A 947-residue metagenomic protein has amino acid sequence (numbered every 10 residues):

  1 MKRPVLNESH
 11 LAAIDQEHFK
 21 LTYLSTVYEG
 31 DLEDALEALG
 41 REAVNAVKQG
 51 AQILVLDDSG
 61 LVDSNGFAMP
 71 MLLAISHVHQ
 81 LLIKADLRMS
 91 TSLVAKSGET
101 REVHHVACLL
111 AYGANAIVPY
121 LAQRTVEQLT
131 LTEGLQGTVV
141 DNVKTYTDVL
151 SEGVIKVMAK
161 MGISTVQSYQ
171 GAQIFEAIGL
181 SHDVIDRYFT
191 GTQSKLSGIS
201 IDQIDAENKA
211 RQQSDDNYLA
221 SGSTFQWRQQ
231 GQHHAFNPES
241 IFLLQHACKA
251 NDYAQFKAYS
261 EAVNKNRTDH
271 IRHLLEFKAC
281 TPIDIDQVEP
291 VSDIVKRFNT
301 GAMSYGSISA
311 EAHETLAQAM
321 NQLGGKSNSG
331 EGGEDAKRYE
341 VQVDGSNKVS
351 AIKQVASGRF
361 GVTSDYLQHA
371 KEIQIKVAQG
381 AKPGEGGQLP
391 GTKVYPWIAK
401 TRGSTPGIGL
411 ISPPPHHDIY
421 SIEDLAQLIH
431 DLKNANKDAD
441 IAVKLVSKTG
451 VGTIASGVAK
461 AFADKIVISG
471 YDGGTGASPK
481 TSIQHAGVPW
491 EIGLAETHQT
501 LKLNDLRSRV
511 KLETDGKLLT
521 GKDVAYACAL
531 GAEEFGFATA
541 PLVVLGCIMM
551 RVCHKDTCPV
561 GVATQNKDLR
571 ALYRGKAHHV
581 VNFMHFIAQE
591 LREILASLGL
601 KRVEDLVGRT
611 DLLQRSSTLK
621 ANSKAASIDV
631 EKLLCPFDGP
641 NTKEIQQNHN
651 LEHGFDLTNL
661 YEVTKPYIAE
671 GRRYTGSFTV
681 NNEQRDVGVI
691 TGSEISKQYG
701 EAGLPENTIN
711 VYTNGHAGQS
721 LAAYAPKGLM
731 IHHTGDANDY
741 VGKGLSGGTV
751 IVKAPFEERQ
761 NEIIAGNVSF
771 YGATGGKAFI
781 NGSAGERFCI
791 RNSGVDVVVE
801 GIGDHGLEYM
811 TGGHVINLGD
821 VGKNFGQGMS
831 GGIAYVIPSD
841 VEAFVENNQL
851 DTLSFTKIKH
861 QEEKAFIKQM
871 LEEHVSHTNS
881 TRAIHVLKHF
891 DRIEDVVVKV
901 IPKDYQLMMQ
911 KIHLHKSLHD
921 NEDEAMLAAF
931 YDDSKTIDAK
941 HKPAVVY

Functional and structural regions predicted by a protein language model:
M1-A35, E42-A46, G50-I53, H105-V106 (+10 more regions): Flexible, glycine-rich loop/tail regions that form catalytic "lids" or insertion modules at the edges of active sites
F19-V166, E176, S181, D202 (+8 more regions): Glycine-rich phosphate/ribose-binding loops and adjacent secondary-structure elements that form binding surfaces
T22, G325-S327, K371-V377, I441 (+4 more regions): Hydrophobic beta-strand segments of well-ordered beta-sheets in folded domains
L32, L36-L39, M71, I75 (+23 more regions): Generic structural signal for well-ordered, non-membrane alpha-helical segments in soluble metabolic enzymes
G113, A122-T125, L150, V154 (+7 more regions): Mobile "lid/hinge" segments at catalytic clefts and subdomain interfaces of large enzymes
I285, Y395-W397, I408, E762-N767: Long, charged amphipathic helices and adjacent flexible linkers at domain junctions
L410, P415-H416: Active-site beta->alpha loop and helix N-cap motifs at the rims of alpha/beta catalytic domains
L569-R570, V581, I594-L598, V607-T610 (+1 more regions): Long, distal/terminal scaffolding or interaction modules with repetitive or compositionally biased sequence
